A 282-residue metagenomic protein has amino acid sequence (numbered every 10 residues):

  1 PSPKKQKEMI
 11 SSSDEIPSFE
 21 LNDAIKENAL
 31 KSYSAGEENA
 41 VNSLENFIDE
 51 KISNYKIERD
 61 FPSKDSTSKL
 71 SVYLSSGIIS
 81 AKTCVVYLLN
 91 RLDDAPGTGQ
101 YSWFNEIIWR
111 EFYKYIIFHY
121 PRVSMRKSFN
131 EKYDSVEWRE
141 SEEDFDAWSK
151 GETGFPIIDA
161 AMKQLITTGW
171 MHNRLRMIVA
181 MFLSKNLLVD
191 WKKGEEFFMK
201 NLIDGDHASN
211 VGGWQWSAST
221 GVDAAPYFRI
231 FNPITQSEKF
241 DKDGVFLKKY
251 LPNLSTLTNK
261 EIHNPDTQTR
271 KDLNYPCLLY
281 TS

Functional and structural regions predicted by a protein language model:
P1-S128, K132-Y133, F240-S282: Glycine/tryptophan-enriched, flexible segments
S63-S66, V85-Y87, V136-E142, L175-I178 (+2 more regions): Short acidic (Asp/Glu) and glycine-rich catalytic loops that position anionic groups and cofactors
G99-F104, N173-I178, K193: Alpha-helical scaffolds flanking conserved acidic
F104, D146, M162, A180-S184 (+3 more regions): Generic hydrophobic alpha-helical scaffold/packing signal
K114, S149-V189: C-terminal substrate/ligand-recognition segments
R122-E152: Helix-loop-helix junctions that connect adjacent transmembrane helices in secondary transporters/permeases, recognized
V136-E137, F197-P276: C-terminal, helix-dominated tail/subdomain
M171-R174, L188-E196, D206-V211: Extended hydrophobic-aromatic, low-complexity segments
